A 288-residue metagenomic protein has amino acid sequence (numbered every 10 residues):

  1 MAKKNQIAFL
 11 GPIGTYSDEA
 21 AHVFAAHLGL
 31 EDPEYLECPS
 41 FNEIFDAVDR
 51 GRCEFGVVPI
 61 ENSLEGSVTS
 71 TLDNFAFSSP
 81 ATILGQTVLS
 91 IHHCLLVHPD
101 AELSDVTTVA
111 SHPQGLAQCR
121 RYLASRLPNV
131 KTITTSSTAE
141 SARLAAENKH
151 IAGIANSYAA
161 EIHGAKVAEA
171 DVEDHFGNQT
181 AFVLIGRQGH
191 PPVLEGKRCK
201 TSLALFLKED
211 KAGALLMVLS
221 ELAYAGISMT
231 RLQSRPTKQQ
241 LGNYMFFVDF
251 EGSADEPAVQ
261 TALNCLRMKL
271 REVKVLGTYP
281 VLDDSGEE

Functional and structural regions predicted by a protein language model:
M1-E288: Domain-level signature for soluble enzymes in the chorismate/prephenate branch of the shikimate pathway
